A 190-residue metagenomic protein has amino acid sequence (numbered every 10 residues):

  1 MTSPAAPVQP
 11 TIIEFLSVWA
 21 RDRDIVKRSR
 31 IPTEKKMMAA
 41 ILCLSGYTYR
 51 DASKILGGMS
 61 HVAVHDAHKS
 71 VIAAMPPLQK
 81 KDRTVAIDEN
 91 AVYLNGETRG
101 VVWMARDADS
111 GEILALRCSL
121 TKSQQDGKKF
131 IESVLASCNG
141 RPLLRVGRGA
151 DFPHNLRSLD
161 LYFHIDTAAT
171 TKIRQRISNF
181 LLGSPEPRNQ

Functional and structural regions predicted by a protein language model:
M1-S29, S110, N179: Basic, low-complexity segments
I13-E14, A63-L143: RNase H-like nuclease fold core
V26, R50-D66: Short, basic interhelical loop/turn and adjoining N-cap of the next helix at nucleic-acid- or acidic-partner-contacting
R28-P32, L94: Residue-level marker of regulatory loop/turn positions in helix-turn-helix DNA-binding domains and in histidine
P32-Y47: Short, amphipathic alpha-helical "recognition" segments used to contact nucleic acids or chromatin
A39, A52, V85-A91, G111 (+2 more regions): Short, conserved catalytic/metal-binding motifs centered on acidic residues
L44, P185-Q190: Basic, amphipathic alpha-helical segments enriched in Lys/Arg and hydrophobic/aromatic residues
S123-P187: RNase H-like DDE/DDD metal-dependent nuclease/strand-transfer catalytic core used by mobile genetic elements
